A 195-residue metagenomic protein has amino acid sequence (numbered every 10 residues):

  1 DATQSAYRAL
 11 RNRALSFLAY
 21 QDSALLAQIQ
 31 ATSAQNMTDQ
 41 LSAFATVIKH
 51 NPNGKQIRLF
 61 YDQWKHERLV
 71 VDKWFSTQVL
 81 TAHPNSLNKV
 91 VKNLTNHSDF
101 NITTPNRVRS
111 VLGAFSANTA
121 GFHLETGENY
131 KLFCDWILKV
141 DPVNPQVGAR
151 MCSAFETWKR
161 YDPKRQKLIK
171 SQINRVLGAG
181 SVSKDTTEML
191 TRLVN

Functional and structural regions predicted by a protein language model:
D1-N195: Long, ordered, helix-rich scaffold segments
